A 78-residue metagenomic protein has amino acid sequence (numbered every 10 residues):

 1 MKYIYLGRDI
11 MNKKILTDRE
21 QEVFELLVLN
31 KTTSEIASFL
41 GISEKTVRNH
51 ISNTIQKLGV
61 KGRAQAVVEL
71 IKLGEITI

Functional and structural regions predicted by a protein language model:
M1-Y3: General nucleic-acid-binding
L6-E44: Helix-turn-helix DNA-binding segment
Q21-E25, I55, V67: Hydrophobic residues on short alpha-helical segments
T32-Q65: Recognition helix of helix-turn-helix DNA-binding domains
E69-I78: C-terminal edge and immediately downstream basic/flexible tail or linker adjoining helix-turn-helix-like DNA-binding
